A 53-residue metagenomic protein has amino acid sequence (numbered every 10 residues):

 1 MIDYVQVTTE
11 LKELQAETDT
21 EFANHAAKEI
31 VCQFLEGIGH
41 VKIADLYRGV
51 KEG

Functional and structural regions predicted by a protein language model:
M1-K28, G49-G53: N-terminal acidic leader/helix
G37-G53: Short, charged early-sequence alpha-helical segments and their helix-coil boundaries
